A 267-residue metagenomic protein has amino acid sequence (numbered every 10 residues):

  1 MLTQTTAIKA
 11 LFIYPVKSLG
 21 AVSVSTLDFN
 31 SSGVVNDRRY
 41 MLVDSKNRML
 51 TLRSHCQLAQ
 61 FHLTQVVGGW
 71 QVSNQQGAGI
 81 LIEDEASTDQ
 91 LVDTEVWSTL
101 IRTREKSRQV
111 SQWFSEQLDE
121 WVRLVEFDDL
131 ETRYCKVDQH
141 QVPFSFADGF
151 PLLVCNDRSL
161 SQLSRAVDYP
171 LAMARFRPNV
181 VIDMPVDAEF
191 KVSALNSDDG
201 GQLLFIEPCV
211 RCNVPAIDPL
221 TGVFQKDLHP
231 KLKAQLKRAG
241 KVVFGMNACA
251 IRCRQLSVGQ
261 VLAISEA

Functional and structural regions predicted by a protein language model:
M1-A267: Metal-cofactor-dependent catalytic cores
